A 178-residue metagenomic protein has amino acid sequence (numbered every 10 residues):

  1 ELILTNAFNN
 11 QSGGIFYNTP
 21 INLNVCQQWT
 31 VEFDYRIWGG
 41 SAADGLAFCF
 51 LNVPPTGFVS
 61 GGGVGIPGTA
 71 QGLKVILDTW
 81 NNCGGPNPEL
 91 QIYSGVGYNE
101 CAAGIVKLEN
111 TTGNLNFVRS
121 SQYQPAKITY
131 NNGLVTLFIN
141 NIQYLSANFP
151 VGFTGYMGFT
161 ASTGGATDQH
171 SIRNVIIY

Functional and structural regions predicted by a protein language model:
E1-Y178: Polar, low-complexity loop segments and adjacent catalytic/binding residues used for recognizing and processing sugar
